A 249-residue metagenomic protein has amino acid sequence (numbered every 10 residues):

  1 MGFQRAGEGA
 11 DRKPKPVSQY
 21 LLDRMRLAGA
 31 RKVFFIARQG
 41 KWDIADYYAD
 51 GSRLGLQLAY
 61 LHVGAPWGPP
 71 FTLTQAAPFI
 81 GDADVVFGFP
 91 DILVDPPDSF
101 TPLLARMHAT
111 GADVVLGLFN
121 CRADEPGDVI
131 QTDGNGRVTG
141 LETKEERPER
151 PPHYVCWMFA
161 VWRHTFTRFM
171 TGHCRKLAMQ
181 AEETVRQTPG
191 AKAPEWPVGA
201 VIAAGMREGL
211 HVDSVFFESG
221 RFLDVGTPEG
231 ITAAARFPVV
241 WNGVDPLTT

Functional and structural regions predicted by a protein language model:
G2-F87, L93-D98, V244: Conserved N-terminal catalytic core of the sugar/cofactor nucleotidyltransferase
A30, D82, G111-D113, L210: Short, high-confidence coil segments that cap the C-terminus of an alpha-helix and link into the following beta-strand
F34-F35, F87, V114-G117, S214: Structural beta-sheet core signal
Q39, D95, D133, V161-W162 (+1 more regions): A conserved hydrophobic position in a structured secondary element of the catalytic/binding core that shapes
A65-P69, A123-E125, R147-E149, R221-L223: A short acidic, often aromatic-flanked loop/helix-cap motif at beta-alpha or helix-coil junctions that lines enzyme
P96-P126: Conserved donor-nucleotide/metal-binding helix-loop-beta segment in metal-dependent transferases, i.e., the alpha-helix
T101, H108, R137-F222, E229-T248: Catalytic-core segments of class I nucleotidyltransferases/pyrophosphorylases that form NMP-activated intermediates
I130-T132, S214: A structural signal for short hydrophobic beta-strand segments in well-ordered beta-sheet cores
